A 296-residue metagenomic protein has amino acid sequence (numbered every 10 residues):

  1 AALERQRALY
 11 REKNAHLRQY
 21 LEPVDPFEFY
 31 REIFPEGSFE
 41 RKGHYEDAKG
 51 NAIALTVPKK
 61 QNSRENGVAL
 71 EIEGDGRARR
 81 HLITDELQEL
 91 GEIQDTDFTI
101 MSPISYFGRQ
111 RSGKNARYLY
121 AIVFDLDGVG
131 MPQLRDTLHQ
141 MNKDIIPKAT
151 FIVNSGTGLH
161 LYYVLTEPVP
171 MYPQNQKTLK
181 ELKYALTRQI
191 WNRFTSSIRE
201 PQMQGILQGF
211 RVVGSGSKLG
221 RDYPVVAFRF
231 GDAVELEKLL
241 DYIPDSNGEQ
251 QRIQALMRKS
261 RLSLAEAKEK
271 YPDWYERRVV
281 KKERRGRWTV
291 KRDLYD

Functional and structural regions predicted by a protein language model:
A1-A121, G130, Q208: DNA replication initiation on ssDNA origins
S105, T166-V169: Short regulatory "switch" loops immediately downstream of catalytic or recognition motifs within protein catalytic
Q110-G130, V169-Y295: DNA replication initiation modules
M131-I145: Short amphipathic alpha-helix segments
L138-N142, Y162, T166, K180-T187: Short, well-ordered alpha-helical packing segments
P147-I152: A short linear hydrophobic-aromatic micro-motif
V153-V164: Short, conserved phosphate-binding/catalytic loop or strand-edge motifs used in phosphoryl-/nucleotidyl-transfer
